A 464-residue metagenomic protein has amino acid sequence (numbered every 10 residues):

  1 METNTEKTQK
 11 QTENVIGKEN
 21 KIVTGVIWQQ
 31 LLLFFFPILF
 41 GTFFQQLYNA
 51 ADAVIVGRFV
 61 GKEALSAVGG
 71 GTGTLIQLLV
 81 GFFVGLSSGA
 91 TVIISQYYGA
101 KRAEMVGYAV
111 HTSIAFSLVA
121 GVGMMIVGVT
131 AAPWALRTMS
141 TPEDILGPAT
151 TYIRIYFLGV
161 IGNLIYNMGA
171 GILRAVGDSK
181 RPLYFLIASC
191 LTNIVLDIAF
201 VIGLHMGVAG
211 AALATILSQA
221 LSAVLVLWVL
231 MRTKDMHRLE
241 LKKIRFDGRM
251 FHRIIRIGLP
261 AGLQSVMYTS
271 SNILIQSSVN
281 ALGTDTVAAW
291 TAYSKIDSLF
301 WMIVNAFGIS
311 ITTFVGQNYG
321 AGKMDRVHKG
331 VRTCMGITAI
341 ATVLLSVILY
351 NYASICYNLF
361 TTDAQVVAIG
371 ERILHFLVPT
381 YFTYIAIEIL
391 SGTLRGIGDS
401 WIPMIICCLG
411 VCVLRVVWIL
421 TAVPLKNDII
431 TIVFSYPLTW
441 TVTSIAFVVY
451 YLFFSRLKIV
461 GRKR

Functional and structural regions predicted by a protein language model:
M1-F35, I94-G159, G203-L259, V315-T380 (+1 more regions): Short alpha-helical transmembrane segments in multi-pass integral membrane proteins
T24, W28-L47, A51, L75-F82 (+8 more regions): Residue-level signal for short hydrophobic patches within transmembrane helices of multi-pass membrane transporters
L33-D52, I155, Y166, S189 (+5 more regions): Transmembrane helical elements of multi-pass membrane transporters/channels
F43, L47-S66, L136-E143, A199-M206 (+5 more regions): Helix-terminus/linker motif at the lipid-water interface of multi-pass membrane proteins
Q45, N49-V56, V80-S87, T91 (+17 more regions): Alpha-helical transmembrane segments and their lipid-water interface positions in multi-pass membrane proteins
V56-Q77, E143-P148, V208-A209, M250-I257 (+5 more regions): Interfacial/gating helices of multi-pass transporter permease domains
L65-I126, N163-P182, A289-A353, Y384-C407 (+1 more regions): Small-residue-rich hydrophobic transmembrane alpha-helices
S87, I155-R174, P182-C190, A211-V226 (+4 more regions): Short runs within selected transmembrane alpha-helices of multi-pass transporters and secretion channels
